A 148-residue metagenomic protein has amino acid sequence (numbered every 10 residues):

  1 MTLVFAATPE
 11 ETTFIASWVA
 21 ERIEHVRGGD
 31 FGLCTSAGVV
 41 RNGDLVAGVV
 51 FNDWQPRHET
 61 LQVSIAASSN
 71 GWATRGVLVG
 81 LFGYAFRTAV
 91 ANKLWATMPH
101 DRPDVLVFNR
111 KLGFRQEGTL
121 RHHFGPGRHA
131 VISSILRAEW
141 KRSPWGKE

Functional and structural regions predicted by a protein language model:
T8-E59, G71: Acetyl-CoA-dependent GNAT
R57-N70, T97: Conserved acetyl-CoA binding element of GNAT-fold acetyltransferases
S68-V79, P103: Conserved glycine-rich acetyl-CoA-binding loop
F82-F86, R110: A conserved short alpha-helix in the GNAT/GCN5 acetyltransferase fold that borders and helps form the acetyl-CoA
R87-M98: Conserved GNAT acetyl-CoA-binding A-motif
T97, R115-A130: Conserved catalytic-core motifs of GNAT/GCN5-like acyltransferases
D101-G118: Conserved active-site alpha-helix within GNAT-family acetyltransferase domains
H123-E148: C-terminal "cap" of GNAT-fold acetyltransferases
